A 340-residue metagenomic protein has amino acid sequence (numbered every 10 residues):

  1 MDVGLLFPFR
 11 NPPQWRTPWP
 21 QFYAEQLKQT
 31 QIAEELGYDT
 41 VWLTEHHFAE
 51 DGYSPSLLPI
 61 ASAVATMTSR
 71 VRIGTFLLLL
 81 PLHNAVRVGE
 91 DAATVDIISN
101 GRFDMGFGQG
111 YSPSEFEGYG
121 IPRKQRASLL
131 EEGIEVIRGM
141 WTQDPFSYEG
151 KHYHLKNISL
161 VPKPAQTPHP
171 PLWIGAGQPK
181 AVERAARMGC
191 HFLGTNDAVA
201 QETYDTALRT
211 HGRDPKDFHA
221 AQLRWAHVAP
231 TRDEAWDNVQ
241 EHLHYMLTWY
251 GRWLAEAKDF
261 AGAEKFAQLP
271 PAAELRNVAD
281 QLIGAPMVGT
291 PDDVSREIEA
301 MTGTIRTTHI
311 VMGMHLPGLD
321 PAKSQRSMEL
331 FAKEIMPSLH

Functional and structural regions predicted by a protein language model:
M1, N84-C190, T195-D205, H211 (+2 more regions): Internal, glycine-rich beta/alpha segment that forms the wall or movable "lid" of small-molecule/cofactor binding
M1-I73, T167-P170: N-terminal beta1-alpha1-beta2 module of alpha/beta enzyme domains
V3-F7, V41-L43, I73-T75, F103-F107 (+4 more regions): Hydrophobic faces of well-ordered beta-strands that scaffold small-molecule active sites in alpha/beta enzyme cores
F7, Q125-L160, D197-T307, H340: An alpha-helical appendage that flanks or caps ligand/catalytic pockets
F9-A24, L78-V86, Q166-A176, H227-A229 (+1 more regions): Active-site mouth loops of central-metabolism enzymes
P20-I32, D91, A176-E183, D293-A300: Short, acidic/polar
A33, G37, E45, V64 (+10 more regions): Conserved, mostly hydrophobic/aromatic
T231-R232, D320-L330: Short glycine/threonine-rich loop-to-helix capping motif typified by GTGT followed within a few residues by an Asp-Pro
